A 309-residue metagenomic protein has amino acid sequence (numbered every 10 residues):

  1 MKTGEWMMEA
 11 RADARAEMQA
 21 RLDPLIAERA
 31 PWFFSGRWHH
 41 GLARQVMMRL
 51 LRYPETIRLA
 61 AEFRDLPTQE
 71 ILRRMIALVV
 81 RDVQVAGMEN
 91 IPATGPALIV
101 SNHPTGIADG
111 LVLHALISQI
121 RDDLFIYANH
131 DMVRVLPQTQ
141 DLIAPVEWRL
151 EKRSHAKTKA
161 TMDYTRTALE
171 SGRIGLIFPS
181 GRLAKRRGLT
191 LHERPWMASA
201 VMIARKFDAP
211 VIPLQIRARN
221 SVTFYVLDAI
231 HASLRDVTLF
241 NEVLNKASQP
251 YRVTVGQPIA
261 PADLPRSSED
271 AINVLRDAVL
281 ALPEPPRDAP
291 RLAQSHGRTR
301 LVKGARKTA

Functional and structural regions predicted by a protein language model:
K2-A14, T158-A309: Non-catalytic C-terminal accessory region of glycerolipid acyltransferases and related lyso-lipid remodeling enzymes
K2-V100, G110-V112, Q119-R121, P290-A309: Membrane-anchoring hydrophobic helices of lipid-metabolizing enzymes
G36-R49, E62, L66, L136 (+1 more regions): Alpha-helical membrane-targeting segments
P54, L98-S154: Catalytic core of membrane glycerolipid acyltransferases/transacylases, capturing the structured, soluble-facing
R74-V80, E151-A156, L189-T190: Short, flexible loop segments at the rims of nucleotide/cofactor-binding pockets, characterized by
D82-M88, N129-M132, T161-A168: Short, charged beta->alpha transition segments
E89-N90, D131-V133, R149-L150, A218-N220 (+1 more regions): Residue-level detector of flexible, active-site-proximal loop/helix-junction positions within diverse enzyme catalytic
A93-T94, V135, R186, V222: Short secondary-structure boundary/hinge segments and terminal tails
